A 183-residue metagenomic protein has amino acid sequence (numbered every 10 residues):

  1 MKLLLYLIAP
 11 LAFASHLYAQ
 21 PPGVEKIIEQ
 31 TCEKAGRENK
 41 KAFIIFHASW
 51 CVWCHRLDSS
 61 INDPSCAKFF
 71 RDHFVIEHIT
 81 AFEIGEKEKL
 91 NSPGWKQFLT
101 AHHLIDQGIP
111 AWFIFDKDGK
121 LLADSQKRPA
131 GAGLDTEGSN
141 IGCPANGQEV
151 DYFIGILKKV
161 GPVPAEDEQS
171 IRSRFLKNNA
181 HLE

Functional and structural regions predicted by a protein language model:
L3-F13: Sec-dependent N-terminal signal peptides
L17-E33: N-terminal "domain-start" segment that seeds a small globular fold
Q20-P22, R56, K89-L90: Short, flexible loop segments at the rims of nucleotide/cofactor-binding pockets, characterized by
V24-I28, N62, W95: Amphipathic coiled-coil/heptad-repeat helices and related helical stalk/stem segments that mediate oligomerization
E29-K68: Local sequence-structure signature of Cys/Sec-based thiol-disulfide redox active-site neighborhoods
D63-A67, R71-F153: Thioredoxin-like thiol-disulfide oxidoreductase module
P129-E183: Thiol-/selenol-based redox modules, centered on thioredoxin-like and closely related oxidoreductase domains
